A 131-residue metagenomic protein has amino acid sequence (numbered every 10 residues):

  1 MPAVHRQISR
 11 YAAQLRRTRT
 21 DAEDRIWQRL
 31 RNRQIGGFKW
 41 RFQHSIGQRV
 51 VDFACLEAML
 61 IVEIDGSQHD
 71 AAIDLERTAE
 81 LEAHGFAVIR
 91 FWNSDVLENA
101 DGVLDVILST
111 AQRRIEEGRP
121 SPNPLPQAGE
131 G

Functional and structural regions predicted by a protein language model:
M1-F38, A111-G131: Solvent-exposed, charged helical/coil patches that constitute nucleic-acid or partner-interaction surfaces
L15-T20, F42-R113: Basic, amphipathic alpha-helical patches used to engage nucleic acids or provide basic targeting signals, exemplified
